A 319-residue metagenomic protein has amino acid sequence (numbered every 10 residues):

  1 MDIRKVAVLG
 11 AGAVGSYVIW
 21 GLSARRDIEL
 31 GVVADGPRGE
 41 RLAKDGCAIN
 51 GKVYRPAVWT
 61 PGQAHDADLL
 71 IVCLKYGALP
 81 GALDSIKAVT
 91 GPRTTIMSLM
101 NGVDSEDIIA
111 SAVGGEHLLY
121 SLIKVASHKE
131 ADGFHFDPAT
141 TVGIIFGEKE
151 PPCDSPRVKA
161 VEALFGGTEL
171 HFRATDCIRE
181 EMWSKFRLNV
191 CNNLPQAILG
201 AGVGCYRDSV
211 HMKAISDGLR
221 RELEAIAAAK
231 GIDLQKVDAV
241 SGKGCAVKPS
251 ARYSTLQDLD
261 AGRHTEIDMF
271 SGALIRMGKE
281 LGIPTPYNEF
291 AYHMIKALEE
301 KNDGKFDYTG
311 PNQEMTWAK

Functional and structural regions predicted by a protein language model:
M1-R55: NAD(P)+-binding Rossmann beta1-loop-alpha1 motif at the extreme N-terminus of oxidoreductases
D2, D217-K319: NAD(P)-dependent Rossmann-like dehydrogenase/reductase catalytic/cofactor-binding core
A7, E29-G31, M97, L119 (+2 more regions): A structural signal for isolated positions on well-ordered beta-strands in alpha/beta enzyme cores
W20-A24, D84-A88, S111, G272 (+1 more regions): Short, well-ordered alpha-helices that flank and scaffold nucleotide-derived cofactor binding pockets
P37, N101-V103, L122-S127, E150 (+3 more regions): Glycine-rich beta-alpha junction loops
R38-A43, E106-D107, D154: Short, charged/polar "capping" segments at the starts of alpha-helices and the immediately preceding loops
G51-H135: Rossmann-like NAD(P)(H) cofactor-binding subdomain of soluble oxidoreductases
A88-V89, A112-H117, D132-Q235: Internal alpha-helical scaffold of NAD(P)-dependent oxidoreductase catalytic cores
